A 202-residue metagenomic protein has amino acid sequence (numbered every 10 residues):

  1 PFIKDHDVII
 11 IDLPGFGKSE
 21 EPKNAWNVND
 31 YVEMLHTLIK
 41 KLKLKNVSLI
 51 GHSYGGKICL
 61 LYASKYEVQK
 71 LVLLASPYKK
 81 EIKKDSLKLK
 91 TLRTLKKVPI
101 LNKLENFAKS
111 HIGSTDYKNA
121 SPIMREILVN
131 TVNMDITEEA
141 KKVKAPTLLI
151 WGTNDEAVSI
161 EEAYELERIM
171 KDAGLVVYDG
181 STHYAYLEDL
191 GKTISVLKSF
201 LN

Functional and structural regions predicted by a protein language model:
P1-I9: Short amphipathic alpha-helix adjacent to the substrate-entry channel of hydrolases
I9-I50, S195: Active-site loop/oxyanion-hole signature of alpha/beta-hydrolase fold enzymes
G51, G55-G56: Catalytic nucleophile loop
K57-P99: Flexible "cap/lid" loop of the alpha/beta hydrolase fold
I82-A145: Conserved alpha/beta-hydrolase catalytic His-Asp/Glu region
V143, L149-W151, D155: Short beta-strand/loop motif that positions the catalytic acidic residue of the alpha/beta-hydrolase fold
E156-E162: Conserved alpha/beta-hydrolase "acid-adjacent" motif
S181-L190: Catalytic histidine-centered segment of alpha/beta-hydrolase-like enzymes
